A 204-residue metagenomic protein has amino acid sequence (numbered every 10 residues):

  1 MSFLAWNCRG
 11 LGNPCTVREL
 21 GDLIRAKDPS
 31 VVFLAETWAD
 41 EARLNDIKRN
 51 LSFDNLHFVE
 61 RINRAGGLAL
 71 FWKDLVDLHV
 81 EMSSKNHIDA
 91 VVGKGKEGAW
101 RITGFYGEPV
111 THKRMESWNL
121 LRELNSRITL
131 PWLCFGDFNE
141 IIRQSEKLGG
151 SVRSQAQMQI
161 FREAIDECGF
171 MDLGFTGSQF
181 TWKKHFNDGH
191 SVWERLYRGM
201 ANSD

Functional and structural regions predicted by a protein language model:
M1-D204: A shared catalytic/ligand-binding motif for oxyanion handling
